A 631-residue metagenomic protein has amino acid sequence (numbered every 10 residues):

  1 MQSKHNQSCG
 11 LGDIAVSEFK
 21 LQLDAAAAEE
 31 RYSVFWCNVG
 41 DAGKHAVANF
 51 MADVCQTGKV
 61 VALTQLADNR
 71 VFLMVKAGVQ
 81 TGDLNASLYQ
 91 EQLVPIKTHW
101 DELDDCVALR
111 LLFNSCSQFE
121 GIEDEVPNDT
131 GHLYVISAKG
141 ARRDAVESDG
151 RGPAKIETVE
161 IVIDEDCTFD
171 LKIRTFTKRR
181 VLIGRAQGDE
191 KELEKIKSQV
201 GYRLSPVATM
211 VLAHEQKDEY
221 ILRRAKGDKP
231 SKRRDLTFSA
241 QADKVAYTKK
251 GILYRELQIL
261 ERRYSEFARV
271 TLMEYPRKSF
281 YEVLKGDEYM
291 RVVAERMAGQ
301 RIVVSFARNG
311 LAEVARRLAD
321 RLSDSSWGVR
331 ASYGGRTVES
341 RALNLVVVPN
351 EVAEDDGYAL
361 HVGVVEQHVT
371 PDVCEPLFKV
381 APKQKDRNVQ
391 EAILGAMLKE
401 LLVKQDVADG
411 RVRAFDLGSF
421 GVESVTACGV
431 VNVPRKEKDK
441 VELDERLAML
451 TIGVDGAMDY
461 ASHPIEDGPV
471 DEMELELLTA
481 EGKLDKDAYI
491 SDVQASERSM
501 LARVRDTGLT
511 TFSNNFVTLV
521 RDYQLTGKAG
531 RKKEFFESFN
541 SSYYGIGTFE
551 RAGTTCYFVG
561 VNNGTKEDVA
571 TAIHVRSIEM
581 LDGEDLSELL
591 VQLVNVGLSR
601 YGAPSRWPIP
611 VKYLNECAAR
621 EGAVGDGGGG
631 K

Functional and structural regions predicted by a protein language model:
M1-K244, T248-L284, G299-Q300, V304-K631: Long, contiguous domain-sized segments
S279, E288, V292-V293: Conserved GHKL (Bergerat-fold) ATPase module
R291-E295, G334-G335: Membrane-penetrating hydrophobic segments
